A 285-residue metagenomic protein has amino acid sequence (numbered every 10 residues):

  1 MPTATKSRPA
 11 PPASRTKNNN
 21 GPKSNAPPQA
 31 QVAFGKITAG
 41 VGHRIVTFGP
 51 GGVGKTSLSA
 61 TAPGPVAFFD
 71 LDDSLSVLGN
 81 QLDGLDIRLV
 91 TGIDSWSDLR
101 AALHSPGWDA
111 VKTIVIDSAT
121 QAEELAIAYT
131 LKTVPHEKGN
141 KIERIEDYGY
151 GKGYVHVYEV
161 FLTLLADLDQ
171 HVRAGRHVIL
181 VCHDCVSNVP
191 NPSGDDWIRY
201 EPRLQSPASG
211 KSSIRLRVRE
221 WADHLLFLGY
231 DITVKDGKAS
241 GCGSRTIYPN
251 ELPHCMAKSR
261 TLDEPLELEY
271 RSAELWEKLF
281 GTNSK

Functional and structural regions predicted by a protein language model:
T3-K36: N-terminal pre-Walker A segment at the start of P-loop NTPase domains
Q29, G35-A128: Conserved P-loop
A30, G52, L99, F161-L164 (+1 more regions): Amphipathic coiled-coil/heptad-repeat helices and related helical stalk/stem segments that mediate oligomerization
S57-S59, Q170, R217-V218: Hydrophobic/aromatic ligand-binding patch that stacks against planar heteroaromatic rings of cofactors or nucleotides
V66-A67, V178, L225-F227: Short, well-ordered beta-strand core segments
D109, A174, E220: Structured loop/turn residues at beta-strand edges in well-structured enzyme cores
A119-I214: P-loop NTPase motor core
S187-K285: Conserved GTP-binding G-domain of TRAFAC-class P-loop NTPases and closely related GTPase folds
